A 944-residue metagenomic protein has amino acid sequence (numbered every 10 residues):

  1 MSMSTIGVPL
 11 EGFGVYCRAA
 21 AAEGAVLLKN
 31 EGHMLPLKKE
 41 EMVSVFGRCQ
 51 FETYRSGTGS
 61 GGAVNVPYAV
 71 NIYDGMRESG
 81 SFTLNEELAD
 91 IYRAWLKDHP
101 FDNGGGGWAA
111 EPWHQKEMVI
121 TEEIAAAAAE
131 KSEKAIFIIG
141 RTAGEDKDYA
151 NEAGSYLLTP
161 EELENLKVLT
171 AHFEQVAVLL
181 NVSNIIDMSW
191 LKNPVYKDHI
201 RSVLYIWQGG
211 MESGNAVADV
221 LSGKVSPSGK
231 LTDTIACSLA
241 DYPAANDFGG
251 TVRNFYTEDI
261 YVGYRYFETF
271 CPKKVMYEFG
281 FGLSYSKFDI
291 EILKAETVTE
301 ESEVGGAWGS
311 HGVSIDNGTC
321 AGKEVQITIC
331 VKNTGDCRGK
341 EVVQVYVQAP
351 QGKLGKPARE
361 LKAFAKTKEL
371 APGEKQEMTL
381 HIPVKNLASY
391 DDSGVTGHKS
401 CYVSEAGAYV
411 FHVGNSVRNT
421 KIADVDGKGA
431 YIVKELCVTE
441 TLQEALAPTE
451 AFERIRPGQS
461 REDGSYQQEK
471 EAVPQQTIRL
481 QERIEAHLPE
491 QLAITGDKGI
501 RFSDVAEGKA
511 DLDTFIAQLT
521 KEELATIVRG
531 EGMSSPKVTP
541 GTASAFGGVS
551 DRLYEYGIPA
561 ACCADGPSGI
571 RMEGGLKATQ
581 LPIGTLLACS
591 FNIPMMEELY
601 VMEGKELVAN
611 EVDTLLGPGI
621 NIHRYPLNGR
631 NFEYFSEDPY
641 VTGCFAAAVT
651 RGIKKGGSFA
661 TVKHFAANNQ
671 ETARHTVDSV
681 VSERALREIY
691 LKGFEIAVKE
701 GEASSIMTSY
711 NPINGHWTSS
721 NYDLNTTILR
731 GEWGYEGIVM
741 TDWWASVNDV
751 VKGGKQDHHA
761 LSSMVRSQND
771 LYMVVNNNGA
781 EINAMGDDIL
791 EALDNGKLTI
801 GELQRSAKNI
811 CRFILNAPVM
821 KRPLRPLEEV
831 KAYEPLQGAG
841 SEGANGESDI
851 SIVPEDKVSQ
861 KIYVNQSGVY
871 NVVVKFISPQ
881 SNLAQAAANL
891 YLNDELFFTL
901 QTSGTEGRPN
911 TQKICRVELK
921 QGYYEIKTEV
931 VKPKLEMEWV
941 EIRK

Functional and structural regions predicted by a protein language model:
M1-N419, E444-S878, A886-Q912, R916-K944: Glycoside hydrolase catalytic-domain context in secreted enzymes
N419-L446: Short beta-strand elements
